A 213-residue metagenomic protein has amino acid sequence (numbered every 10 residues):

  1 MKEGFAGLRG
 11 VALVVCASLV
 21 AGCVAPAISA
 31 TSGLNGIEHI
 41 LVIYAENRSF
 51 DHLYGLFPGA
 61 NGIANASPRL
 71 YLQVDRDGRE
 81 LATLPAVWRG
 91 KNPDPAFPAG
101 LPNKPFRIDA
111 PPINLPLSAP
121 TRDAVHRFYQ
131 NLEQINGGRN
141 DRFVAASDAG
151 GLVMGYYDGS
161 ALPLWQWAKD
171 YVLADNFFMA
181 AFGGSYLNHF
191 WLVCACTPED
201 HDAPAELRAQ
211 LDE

Functional and structural regions predicted by a protein language model:
M1-A12: Bacterial N-terminal signal peptides that target proteins for export
E3, V20, S32-G33: A general, composition-driven signal for non-globular sequence regions
G10-G22: Bacterial N-terminal signal peptides
V24-E213: N-terminal pro-sequences and low-complexity stem/linker regions of secreted or lumenal proteins
